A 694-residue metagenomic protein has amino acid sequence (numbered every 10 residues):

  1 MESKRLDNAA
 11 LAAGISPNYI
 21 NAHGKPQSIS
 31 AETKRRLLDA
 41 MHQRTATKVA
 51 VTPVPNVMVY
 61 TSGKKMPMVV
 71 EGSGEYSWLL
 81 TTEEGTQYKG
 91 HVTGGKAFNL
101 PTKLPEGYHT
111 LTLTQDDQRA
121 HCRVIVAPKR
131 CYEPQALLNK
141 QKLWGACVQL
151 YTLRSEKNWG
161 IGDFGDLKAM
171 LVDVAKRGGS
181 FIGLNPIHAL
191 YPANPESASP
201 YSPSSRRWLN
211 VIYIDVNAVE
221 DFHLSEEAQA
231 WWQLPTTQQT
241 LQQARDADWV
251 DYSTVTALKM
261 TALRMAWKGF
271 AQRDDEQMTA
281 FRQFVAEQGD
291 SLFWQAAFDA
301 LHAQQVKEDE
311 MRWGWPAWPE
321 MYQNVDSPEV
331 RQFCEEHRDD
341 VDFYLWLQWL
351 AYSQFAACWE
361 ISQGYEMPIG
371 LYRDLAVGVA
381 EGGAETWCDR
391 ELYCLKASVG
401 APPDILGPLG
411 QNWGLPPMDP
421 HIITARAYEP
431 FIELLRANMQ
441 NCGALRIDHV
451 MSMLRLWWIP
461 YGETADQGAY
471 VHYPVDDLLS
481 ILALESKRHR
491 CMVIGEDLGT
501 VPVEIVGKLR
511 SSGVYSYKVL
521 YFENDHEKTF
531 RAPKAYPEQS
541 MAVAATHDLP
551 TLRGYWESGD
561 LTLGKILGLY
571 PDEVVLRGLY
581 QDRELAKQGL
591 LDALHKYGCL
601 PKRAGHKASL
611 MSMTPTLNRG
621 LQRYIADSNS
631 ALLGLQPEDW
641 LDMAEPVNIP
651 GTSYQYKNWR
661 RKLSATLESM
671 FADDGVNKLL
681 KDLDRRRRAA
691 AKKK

Functional and structural regions predicted by a protein language model:
D39-A46, N56-G63, T81-G85, K89-G95 (+2 more regions): Acidic/aromatic-lined carbohydrate-recognition and catalytic surfaces of CAZymes acting on diverse glycans
W144-V148, I182-L184, L371-R373, L445 (+4 more regions): Hydrophobic faces of well-ordered beta-strands that scaffold small-molecule active sites in alpha/beta enzyme cores
Q149-G165, D246, E335-L350, N412-E429 (+3 more regions): The substrate-binding groove and active-site-proximal loops of carbohydrate-active enzymes, especially glycoside
A198-E226, E385-L409, A469-L479, V514-H526: Acidic, His- and aromatic-enriched active-site or binding-groove loops in soluble protein domains that engage sugars
A280, F284, D497-W640: Conserved alpha/beta catalytic core and glycan-binding cleft of carbohydrate-active enzymes
A351-G364, A427-V514: Active-site neighborhood of glycoside hydrolase catalytic domains
P368-P430, L434-A437, L456-H472: Substrate-binding/active-site clefts of carbohydrate-active enzymes
L641-D673: Low-complexity, glycine/alanine/valine/leucine- and proline-rich hydrophobic stretches
